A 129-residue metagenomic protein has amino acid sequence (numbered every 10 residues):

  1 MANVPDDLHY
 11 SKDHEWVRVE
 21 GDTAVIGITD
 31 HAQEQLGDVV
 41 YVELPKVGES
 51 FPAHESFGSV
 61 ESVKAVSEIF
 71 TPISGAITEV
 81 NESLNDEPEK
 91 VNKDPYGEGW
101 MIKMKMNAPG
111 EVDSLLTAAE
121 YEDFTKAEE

Functional and structural regions predicted by a protein language model:
M1-S56, K93-E129: Acidic, low-complexity mobile loops and tails
H14, V60, I69, S74-T78: Conserved hydrophobic positions within beta-strands
D30, K64, I73: A short beta-strand motif that forms part of the nucleic acid-binding face of small beta-barrel RNA-binding folds
G58, T78, N85, E122: Nucleotide phosphate-binding site architecture
S59-F70, E87-E89: Short, Lys/Arg- and Gly-enriched loop/turn segments at beta-strand edges
S62-A65, E82, M106: Short, conserved catalytic or interaction motifs in soluble domains
V80-D94: Short, charge-rich, low-complexity interaction segments located in flexible loops at or near secondary-structure
